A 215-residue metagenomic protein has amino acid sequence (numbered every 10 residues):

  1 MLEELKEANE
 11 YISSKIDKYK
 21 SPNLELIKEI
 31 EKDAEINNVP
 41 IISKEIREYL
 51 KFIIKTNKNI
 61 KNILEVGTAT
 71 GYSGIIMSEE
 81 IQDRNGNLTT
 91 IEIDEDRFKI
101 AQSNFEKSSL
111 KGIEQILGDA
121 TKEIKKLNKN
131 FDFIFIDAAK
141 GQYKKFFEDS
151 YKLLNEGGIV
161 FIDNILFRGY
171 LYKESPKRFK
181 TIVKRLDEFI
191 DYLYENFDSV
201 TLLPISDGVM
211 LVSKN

Functional and structural regions predicted by a protein language model:
M1-F133, K140-F161, I165-N215: A short alpha-helical cap/connector motif
